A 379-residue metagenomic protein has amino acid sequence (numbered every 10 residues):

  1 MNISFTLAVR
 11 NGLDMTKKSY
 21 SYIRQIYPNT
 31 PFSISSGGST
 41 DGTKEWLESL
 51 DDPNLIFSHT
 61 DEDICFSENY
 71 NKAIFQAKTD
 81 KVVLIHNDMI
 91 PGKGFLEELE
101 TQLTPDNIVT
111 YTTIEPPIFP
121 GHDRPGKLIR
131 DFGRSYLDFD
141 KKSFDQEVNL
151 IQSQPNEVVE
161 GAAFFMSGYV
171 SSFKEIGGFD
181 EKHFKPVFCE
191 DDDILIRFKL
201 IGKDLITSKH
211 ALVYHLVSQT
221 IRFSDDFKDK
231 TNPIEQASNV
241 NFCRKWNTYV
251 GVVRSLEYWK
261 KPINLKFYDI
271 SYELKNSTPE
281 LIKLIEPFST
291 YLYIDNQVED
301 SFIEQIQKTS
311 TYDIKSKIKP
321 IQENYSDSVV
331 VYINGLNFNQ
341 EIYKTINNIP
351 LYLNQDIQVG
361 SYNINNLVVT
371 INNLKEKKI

Functional and structural regions predicted by a protein language model:
I3-S19, I26-Y27, S35, Q102 (+2 more regions): A conserved hydrophobic helix/loop-capping motif in glycosyltransferases and polysaccharide synthases
S21-T30, L284-T290: Short, acidic, metal-binding catalytic loop of nucleotide-sugar glycosyltransferases
S35-E45, E62, I90, Q297-S301: A conserved acidic beta->alpha catalytic loop
T60-A77: Glycine-rich, basic loop-to-helix element that forms the pyrophosphate-binding segment of sugar-nucleotide handling
V82: Short aromatic/hydrophobic "clamp" motif used to bind/position activated sugar donors
M89-S135: Conserved donor NDP-sugar-binding/catalytic core segment of glycosyltransferases
Q146-S171: A recurrent flexible, glycine/aromatic-enriched loop bordering the glycosyltransferase active site that acts as
V158-G161, F165, K174-Y214: Donor nucleotide-sugar recognition loop
